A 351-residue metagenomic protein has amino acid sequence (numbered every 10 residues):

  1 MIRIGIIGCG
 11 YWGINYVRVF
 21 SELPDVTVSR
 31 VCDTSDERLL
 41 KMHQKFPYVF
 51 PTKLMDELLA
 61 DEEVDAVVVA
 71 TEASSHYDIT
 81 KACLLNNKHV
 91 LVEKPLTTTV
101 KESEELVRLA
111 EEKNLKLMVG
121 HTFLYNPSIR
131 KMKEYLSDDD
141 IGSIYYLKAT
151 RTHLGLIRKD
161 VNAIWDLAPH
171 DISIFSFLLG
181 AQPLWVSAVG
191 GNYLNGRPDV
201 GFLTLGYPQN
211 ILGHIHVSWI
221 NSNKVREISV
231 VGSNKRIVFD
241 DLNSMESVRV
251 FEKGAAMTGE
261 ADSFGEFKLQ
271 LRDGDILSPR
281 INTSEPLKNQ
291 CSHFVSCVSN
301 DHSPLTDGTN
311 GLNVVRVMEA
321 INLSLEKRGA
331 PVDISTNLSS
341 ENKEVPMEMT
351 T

Functional and structural regions predicted by a protein language model:
M1-F46, T351: N-terminal Rossmann-like dinucleotide-binding module
Y48-M55: Conserved SAM-binding strand-loop segment of SAM-dependent methyltransferases
A66-L124: Beta-strand-loop-alpha-helix segment that lines the small-molecule cofactor/substrate pocket of alpha/beta enzymes
A66-V69, P279, N289, H293-T351: C-terminal helix-rich "cap/oligomerization" subdomain common to oxidoreductases
N87, N114, D139, N210 (+2 more regions): Glycine-centered short loops/turns at secondary-structure junctions
R108-K116, R130-I144, K235-R236: Basic phosphate/pyrophosphate-binding loop/patch that engages nucleotide-derived ligands
L154-N223, S229, N243, T309: Rossmann-like dinucleotide-binding domain that binds NAD(P)(H)
Y193-N195, Q209-N289, E348-T351: NAD(P)-dinucleotide binding in Rossmann-like oxidoreductases
